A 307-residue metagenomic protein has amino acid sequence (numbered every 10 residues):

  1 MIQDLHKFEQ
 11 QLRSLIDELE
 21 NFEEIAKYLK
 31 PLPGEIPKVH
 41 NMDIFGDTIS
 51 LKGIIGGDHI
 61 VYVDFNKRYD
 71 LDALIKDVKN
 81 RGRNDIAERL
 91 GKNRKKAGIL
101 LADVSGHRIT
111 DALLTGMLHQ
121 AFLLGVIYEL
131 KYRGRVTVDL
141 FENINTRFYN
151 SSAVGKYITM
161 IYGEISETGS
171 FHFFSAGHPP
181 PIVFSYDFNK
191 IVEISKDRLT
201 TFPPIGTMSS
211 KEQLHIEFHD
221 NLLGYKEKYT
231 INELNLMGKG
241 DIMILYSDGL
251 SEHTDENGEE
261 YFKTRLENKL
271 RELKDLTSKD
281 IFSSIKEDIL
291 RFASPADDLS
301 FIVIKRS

Functional and structural regions predicted by a protein language model:
M1-K27, P31-N41, I49-L100, S105-R108 (+1 more regions): Conserved subregion of the PPM/PP2C metallophosphatase catalytic domain
H107-T115, H119: Conserved long alpha-helical elements within nucleotide-processing catalytic cores of c-di-GMP signaling and class III
